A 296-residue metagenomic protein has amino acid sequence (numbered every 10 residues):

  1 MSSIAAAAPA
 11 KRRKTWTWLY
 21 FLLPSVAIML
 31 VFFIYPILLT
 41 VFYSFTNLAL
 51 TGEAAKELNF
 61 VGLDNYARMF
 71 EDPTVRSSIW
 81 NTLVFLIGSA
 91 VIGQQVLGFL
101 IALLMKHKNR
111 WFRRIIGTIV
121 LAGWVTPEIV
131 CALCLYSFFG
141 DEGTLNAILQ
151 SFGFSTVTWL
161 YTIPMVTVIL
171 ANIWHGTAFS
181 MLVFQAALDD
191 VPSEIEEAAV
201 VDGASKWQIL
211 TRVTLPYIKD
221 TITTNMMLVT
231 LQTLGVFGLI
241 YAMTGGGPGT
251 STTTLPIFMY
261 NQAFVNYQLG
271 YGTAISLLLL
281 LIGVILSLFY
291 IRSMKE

Functional and structural regions predicted by a protein language model:
M1-R13: Short, Lys/Arg-rich, polar N-terminal cytosolic tail immediately upstream of the first transmembrane signal-anchor
K11-E296: A structural signal for multi-pass alpha-helical bundles of membrane permease subunits that mediate small-molecule
